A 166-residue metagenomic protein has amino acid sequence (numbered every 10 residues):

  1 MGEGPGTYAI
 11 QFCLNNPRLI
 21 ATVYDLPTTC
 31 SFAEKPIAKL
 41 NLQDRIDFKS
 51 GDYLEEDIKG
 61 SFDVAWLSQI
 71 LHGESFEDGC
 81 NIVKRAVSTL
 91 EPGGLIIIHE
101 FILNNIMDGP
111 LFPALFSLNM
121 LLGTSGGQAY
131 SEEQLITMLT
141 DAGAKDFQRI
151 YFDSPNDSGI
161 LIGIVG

Functional and structural regions predicted by a protein language model:
M1-G166: Alpha-helical subdomain
